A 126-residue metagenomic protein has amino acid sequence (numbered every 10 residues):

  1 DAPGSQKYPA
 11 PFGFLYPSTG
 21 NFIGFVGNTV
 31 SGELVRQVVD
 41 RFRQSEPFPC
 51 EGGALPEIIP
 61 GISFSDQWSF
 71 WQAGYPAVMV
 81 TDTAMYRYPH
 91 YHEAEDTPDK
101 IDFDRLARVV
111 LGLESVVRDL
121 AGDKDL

Functional and structural regions predicted by a protein language model:
D1-L126: Active-site-adjacent substrate-binding region of metalloamidase/peptidase-like peptide-processing proteins
